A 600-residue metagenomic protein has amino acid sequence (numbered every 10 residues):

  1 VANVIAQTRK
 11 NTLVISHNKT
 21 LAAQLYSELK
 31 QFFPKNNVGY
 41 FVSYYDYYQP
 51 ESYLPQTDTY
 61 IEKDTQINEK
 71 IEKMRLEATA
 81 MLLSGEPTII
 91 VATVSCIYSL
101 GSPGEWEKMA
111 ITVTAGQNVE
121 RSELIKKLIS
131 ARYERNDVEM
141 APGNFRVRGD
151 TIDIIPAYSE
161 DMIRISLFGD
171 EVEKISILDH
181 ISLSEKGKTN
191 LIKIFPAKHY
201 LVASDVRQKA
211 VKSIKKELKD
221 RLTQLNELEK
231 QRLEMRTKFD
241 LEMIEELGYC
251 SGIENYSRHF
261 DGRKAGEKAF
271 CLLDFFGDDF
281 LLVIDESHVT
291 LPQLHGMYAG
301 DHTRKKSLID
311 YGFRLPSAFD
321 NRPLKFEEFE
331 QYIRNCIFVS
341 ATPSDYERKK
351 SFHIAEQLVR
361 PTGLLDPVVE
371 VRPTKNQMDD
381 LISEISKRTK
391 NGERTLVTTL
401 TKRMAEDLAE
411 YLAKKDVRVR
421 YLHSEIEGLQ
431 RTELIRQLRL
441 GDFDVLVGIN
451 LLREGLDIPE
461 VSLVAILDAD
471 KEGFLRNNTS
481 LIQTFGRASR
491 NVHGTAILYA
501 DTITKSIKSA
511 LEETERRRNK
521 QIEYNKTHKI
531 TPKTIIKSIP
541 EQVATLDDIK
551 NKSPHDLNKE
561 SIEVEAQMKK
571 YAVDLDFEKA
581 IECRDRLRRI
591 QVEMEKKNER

Functional and structural regions predicted by a protein language model:
V1-P540, A544, S553, L557 (+1 more regions): ASCE RecA-like P-loop NTPase motor cores that couple ATP hydrolysis to mechanical translocation on nucleic acids
E246, D548, E593-K596: Charged, solvent-exposed alpha-helical segments that act as regulatory interaction surfaces
D547-K550, E565: Long, amphipathic alpha-helical segments that form or neighbor coiled-coils/leucine zippers used for dimerization
S561-K597: C-terminal tails and terminal domains of large nucleic-acid-associated and other macromolecular-machine proteins
